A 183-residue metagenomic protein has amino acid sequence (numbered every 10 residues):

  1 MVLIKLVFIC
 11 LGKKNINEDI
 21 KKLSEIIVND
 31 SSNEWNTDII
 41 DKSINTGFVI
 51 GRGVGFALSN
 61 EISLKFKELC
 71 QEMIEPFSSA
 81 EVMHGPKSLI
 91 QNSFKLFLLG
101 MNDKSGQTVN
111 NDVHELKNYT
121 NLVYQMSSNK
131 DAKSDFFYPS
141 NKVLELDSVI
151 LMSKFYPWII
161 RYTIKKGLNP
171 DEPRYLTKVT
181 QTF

Functional and structural regions predicted by a protein language model:
M1-F183: A SIS-like phosphosugar-recognition module
